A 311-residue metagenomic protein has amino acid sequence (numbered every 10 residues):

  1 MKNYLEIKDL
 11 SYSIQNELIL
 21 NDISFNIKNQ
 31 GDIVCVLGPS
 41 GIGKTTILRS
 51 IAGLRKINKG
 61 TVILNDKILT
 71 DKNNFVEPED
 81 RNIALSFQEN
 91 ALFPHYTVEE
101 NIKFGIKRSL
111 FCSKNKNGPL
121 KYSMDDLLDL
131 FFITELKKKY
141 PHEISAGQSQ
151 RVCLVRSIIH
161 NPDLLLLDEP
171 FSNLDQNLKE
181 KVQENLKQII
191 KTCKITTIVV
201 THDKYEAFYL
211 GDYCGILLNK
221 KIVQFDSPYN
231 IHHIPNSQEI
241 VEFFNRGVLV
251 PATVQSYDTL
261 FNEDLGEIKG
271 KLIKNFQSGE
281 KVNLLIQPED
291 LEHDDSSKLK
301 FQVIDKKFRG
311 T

Functional and structural regions predicted by a protein language model:
M1-I7, Y12-D22, N26-Q30, K72-V76: A short, flexible loop at the N-terminus of ABC-type nucleotide-binding domains that lies
Q15, T45, D258-T311: Non-catalytic connector elements of ABC transporters
C35, F75-E77, R81-A91, I198: ABC nucleotide-binding domain signature
L37-P39: The feature captures the beta-strand-to-loop junction immediately N-terminal to the Walker
A52: Helix-to-loop junction immediately C-terminal to a conserved catalytic motif
N58-T61, N219: Conserved coupling/switch loops of ABC nucleotide-binding domains, chiefly the family-specific signature
G60-D71: Conserved ABC transporter NBD signature motif
N82, T97-E239: ABC ATPase nucleotide-binding domains
